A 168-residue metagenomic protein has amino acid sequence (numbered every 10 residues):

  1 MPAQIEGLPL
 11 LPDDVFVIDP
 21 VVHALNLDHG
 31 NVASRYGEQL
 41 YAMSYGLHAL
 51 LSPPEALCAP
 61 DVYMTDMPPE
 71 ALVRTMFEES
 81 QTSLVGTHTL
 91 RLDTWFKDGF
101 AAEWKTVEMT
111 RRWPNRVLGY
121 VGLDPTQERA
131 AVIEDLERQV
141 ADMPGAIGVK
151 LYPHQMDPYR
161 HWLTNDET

Functional and structural regions predicted by a protein language model:
M1-T87, W95-D98: An N-terminally biased module of ancient metal coordination in phosphate/nucleic-acid-related enzymes
L84, T89-T168: Active-site gating/metal-coordination segments in enzymes
